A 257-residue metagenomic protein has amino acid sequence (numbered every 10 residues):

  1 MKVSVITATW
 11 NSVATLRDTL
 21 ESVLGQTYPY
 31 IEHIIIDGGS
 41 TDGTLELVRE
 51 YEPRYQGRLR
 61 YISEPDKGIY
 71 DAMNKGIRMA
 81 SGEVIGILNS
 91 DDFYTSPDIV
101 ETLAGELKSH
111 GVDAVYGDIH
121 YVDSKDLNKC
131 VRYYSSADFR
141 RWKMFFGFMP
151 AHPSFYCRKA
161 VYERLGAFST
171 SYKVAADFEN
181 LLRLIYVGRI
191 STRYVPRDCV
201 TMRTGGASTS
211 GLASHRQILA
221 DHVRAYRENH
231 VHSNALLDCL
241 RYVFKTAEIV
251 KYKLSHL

Functional and structural regions predicted by a protein language model:
M1-S214, L254: Nucleotide-sugar donor-binding/catalytic module of glycosyltransferases that assemble extracellular/cell-envelope
R197-D198, M202, S210-L237: Catalytic core of nucleotide-sugar-dependent glycosyltransferases
R227-L257: Membrane-proximal basic amphipathic "stem/tether" segments
